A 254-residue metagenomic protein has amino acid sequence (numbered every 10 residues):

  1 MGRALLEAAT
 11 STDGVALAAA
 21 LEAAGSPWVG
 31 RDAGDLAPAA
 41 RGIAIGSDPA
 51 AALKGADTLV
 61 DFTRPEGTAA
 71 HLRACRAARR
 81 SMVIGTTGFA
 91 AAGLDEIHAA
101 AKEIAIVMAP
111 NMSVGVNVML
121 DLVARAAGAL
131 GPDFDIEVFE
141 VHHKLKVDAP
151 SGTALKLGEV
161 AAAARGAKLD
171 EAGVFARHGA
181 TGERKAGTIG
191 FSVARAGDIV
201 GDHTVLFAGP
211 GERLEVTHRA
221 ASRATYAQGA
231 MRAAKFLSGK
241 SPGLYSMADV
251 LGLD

Functional and structural regions predicted by a protein language model:
G2-A50, P132-D254: C-terminal substrate-binding/catalytic lobe of Rossmann-fold NAD(P)-dependent oxidoreductases
A23, T87-F89, N111-S113, V141-K144: Short, ordered loop/turn segments at secondary-structure junctions
A56: An anion/phosphate-binding loop that grips the pyrophosphate of nucleotide cofactors and donors
L59-V60: N-terminal Rossmann-like NAD(P) cofactor-binding module of classical short-chain dehydrogenase/reductase
T63: Conserved NAD(P)H cofactor-binding loop of Rossmann-fold oxidoreductase domains
E66-S81, G85-M108, V114-A126: Rossmann-fold NAD(P)-binding glycine/threonine-rich loop
G128-L130: Rossmann-like dinucleotide/flavin-binding elements
